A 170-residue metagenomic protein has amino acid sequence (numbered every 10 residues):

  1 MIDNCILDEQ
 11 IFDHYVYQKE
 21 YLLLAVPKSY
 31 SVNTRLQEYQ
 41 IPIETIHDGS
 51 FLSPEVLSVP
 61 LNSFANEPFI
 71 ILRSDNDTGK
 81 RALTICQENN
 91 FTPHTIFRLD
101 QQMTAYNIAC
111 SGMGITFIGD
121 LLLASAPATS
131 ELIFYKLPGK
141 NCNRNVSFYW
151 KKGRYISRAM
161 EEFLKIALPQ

Functional and structural regions predicted by a protein language model:
M1-I43, I133-Y135: Short beta-strand-centered segments that line the small-molecule binding cleft or hinge of alpha/beta clamshell
D13, P68, T92-T95, I133: Conserved beta-strand segments of alpha/beta enzyme cores
D13-V16, E38, P60-N62, Q87 (+2 more regions): Short secondary-structure boundary/capping segments
E20, N66-E67, N89, S111-G112 (+1 more regions): Structured helix-beta-strand junction loops
V32-N33, Y39-N89, I156-R158: Secondary-structure junction motif
S74-S130: Hydrophobic hinge/microswitch elements
D120-L122, E131-Q170: A late-sequence structural motif
